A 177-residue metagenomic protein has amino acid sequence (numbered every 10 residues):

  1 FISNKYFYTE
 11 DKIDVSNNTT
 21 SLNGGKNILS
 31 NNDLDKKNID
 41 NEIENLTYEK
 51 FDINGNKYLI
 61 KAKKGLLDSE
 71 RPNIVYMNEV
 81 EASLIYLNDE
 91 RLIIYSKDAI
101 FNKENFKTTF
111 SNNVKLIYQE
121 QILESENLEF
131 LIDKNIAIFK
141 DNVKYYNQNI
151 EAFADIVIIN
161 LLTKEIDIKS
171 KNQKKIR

Functional and structural regions predicted by a protein language model:
F1-R177: Mature-chain termini and adjacent capping regions
